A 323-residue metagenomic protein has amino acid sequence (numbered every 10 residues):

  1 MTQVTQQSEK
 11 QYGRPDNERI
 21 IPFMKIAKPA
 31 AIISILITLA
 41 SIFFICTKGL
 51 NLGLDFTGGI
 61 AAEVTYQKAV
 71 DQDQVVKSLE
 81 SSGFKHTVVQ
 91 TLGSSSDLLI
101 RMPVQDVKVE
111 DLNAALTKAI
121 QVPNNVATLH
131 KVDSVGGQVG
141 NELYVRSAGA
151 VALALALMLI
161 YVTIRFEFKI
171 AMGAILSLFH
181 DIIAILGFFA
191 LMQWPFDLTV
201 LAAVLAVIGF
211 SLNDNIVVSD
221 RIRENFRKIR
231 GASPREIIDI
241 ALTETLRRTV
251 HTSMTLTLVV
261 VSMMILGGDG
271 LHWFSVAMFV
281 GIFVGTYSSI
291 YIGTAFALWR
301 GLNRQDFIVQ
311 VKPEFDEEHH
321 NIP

Functional and structural regions predicted by a protein language model:
M1-P323: A structural signal for conserved, well-ordered secondary-structure elements that form binding/interaction cores
